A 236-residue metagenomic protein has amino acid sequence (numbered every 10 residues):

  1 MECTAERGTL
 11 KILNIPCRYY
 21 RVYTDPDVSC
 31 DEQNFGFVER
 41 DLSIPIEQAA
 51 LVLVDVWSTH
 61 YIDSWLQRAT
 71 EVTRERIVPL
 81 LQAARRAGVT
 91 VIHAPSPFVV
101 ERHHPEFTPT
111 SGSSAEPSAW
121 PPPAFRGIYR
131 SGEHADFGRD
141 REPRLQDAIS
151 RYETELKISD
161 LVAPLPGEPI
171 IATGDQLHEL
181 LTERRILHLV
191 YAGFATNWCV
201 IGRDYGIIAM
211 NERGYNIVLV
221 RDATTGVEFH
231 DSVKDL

Functional and structural regions predicted by a protein language model:
M1-A50, D63, Q67-A69, V78-Q82 (+4 more regions): Active-site-adjacent betaalpha module
V54: Active-site flanking residues adjacent to catalytic metal/cofactor-binding acidic residues
W57-I62: Short acidic, Gly/Ser-rich segments with clustered Asp/Glu that frequently serve as metal-coordination loops in enzyme
V72-T73: Aromatic/His-enriched, Gly/Pro-containing loop or helix-boundary segments that lie immediately adjacent to catalytic
V91: Active-/binding-site microenvironments in catalytic and ligand-binding cores
A94-S96: Aromatic-lined carbohydrate-recognition surfaces of secreted/lumenal glycan-active proteins
